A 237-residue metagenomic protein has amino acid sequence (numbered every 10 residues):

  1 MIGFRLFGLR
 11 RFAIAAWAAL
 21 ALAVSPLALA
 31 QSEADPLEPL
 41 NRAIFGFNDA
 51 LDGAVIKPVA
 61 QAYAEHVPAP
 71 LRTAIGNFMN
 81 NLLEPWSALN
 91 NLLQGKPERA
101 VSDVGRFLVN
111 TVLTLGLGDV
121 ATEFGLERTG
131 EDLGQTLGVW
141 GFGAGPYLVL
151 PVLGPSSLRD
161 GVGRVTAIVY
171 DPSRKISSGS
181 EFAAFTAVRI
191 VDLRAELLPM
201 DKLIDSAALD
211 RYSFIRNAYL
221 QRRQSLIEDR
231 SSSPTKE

Functional and structural regions predicted by a protein language model:
I2-A16: Bacterial N-terminal signal peptides that target proteins for export
S25-P26: N-terminal signal peptide c-region/cleavage motif recognized by signal peptidases
Q31-S32, Q135-E237: A structured, mid-to-C-terminal "fold-capping" secondary-structure block
E38-A62: N-terminal targeting signals for Sec/Tat export/insertion, comprising classic cleavable signal peptides
N41-G46, E65, T73, L89-R99 (+2 more regions): Second-shell loop/turn segments in exported
A54, V59-P70, G125, G134: Membrane interface segments of multi-pass transport proteins and intramembrane proteases
R72, G76-F78: Beta-rich strand-turn-strand
N81-L158: Mid-length scaffold segments of soluble, non-membrane domains
